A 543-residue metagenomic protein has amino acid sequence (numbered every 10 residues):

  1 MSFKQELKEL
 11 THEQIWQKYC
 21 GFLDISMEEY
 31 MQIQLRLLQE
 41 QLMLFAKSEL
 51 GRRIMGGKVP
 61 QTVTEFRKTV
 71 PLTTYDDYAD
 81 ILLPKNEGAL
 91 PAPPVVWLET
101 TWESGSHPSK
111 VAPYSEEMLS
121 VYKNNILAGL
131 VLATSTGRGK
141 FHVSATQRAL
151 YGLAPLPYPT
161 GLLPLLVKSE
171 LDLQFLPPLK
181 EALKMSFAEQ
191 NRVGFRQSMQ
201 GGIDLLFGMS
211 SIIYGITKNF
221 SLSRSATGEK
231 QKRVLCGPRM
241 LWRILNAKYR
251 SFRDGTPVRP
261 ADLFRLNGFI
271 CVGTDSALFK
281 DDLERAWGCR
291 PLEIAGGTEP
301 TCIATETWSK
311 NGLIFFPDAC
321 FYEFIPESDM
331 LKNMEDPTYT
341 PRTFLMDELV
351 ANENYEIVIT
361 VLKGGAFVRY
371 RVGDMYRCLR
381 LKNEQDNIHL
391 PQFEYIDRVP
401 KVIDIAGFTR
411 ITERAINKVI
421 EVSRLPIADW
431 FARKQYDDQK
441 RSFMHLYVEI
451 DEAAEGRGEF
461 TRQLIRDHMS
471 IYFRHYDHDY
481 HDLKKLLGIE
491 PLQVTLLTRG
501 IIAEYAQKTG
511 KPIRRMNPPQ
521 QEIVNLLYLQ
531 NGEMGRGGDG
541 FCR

Functional and structural regions predicted by a protein language model:
M1-G51, M55, V70, I81 (+1 more regions): Active-site glycine/GP-rich loop and adjacent strand/helix microenvironment that borders small-molecule binding pockets
R36-L98, S106-E117, L127-H142, P159: Active-site diphosphate/adenylate-binding microenvironment
P60-P71, R148-A154, E490-T495: Amphipathic alpha-helical surface "interface" segments used for docking/oligomerization or membrane association within
E65, Y122-K123, I303-T307: Short secondary-structure transition/capping segments
E87-L90, Y151, L206-G208, C271: Redox-cofactor binding/interface segments in oxidoreductases and associated redox assembly factors
V111-L119, N124-A128, P164-V167, S221 (+1 more regions): "Short basic amphipathic alpha-helical interaction patches in structured regions
L132-L173, E181-L183: Conserved AMP-binding loop of ANL adenylate-forming enzymes
